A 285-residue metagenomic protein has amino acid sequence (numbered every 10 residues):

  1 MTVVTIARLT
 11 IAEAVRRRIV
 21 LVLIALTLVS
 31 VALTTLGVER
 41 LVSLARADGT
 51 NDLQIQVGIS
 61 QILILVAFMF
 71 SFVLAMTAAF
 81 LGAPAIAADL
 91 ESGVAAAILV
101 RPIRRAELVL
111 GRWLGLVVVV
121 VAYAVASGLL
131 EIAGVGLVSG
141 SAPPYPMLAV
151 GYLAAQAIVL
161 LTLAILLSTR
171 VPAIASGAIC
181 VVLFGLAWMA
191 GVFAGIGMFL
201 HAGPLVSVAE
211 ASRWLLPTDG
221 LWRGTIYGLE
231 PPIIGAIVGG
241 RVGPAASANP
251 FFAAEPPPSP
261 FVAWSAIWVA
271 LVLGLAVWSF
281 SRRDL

Functional and structural regions predicted by a protein language model:
M1-T27: Aromatic- and glycine-rich beta-strand/loop motifs that create alpha-glucan
L21, A95, A106, I174-G177: Residues that define the loop-to-transmembrane-helix transition and helix capping in multi-pass membrane transporters
L23-L28, S176-A187: Central hydrophobic cores of alpha-helical transmembrane segments in multi-pass integral membrane proteins
L28-F80, V109-G177, G195, F199 (+1 more regions): Secretory targeting signals
G37-V57, C180, F184-V277: Terminal transmembrane helical anchor/hairpin motif
A75-G82, A95, L130, L163 (+3 more regions): Hydrophobic/aromatic residues in alpha-helical transmembrane segments
A83-V117, F280: Helix-loop-helix units of permease transmembrane domains in multi-pass membrane transporters, especially ABC
S279-L285: Short cytosolic juxtamembrane segments of multi-pass membrane proteins
